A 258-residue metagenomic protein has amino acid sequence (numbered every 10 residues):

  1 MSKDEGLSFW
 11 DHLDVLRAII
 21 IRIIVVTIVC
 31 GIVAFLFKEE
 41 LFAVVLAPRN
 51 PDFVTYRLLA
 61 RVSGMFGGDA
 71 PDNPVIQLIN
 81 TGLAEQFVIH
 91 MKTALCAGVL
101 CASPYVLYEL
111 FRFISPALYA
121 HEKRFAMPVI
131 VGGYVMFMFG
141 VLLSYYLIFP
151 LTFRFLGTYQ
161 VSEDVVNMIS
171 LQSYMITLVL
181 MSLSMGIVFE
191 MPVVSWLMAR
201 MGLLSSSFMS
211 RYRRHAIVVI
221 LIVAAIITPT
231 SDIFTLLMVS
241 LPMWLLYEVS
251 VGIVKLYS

Functional and structural regions predicted by a protein language model:
M1-S258: Membrane topogenic/interface segments and analogous intrinsically disordered interaction regions
